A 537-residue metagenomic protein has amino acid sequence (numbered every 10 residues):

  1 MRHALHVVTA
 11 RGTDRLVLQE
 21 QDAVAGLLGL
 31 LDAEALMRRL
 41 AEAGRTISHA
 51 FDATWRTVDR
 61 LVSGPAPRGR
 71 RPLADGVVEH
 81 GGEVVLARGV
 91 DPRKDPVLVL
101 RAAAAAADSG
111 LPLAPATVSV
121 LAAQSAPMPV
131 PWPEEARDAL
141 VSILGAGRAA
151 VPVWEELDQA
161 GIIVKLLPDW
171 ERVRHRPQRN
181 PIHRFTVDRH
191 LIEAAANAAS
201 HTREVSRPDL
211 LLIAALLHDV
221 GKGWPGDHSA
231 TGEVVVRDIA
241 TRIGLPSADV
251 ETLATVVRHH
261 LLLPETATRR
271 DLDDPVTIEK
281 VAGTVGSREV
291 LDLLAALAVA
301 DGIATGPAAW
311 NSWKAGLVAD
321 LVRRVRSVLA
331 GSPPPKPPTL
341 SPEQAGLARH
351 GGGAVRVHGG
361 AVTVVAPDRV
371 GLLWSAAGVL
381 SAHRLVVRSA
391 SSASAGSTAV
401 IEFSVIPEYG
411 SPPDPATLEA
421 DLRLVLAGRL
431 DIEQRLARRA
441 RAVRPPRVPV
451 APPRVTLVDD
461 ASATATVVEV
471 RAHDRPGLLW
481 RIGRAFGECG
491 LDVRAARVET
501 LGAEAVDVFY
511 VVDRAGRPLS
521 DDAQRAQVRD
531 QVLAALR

Functional and structural regions predicted by a protein language model:
M1, L157, A194, A215-H218 (+6 more regions): Conserved structural-core and active-site-/substrate-pathway-adjacent residues in large, well-folded domains of enzymes
R2-A43, I243-V256, H260-R270, A395-A399 (+1 more regions): Extended, well-ordered alpha-helical scaffold/bundle regions in very large, multi-domain proteins
R2-P181: Non-catalytic interface/linker regions that flank or bridge core catalytic/transmembrane domains
E20-L30, V78-E83, T117-Q124, W132-R137 (+9 more regions): Short acidic (Asp/Glu) and glycine-rich catalytic loops that position anionic groups and cofactors
G26, T186, H201-S327: Divalent metal-dependent catalytic cores for phosphoryl transfer on phosphate-bearing substrates
L27-V85, P152, D273-R537: Regulatory modules associated with amino-acid/nitrogen control
A33, M37-L40, P92-R93, L111 (+19 more regions): Hydrophobic alpha-helical scaffolding
E135-A214, G223-S229, V234, K336: Long, K/E/R/D-enriched contiguous segments that form extended
